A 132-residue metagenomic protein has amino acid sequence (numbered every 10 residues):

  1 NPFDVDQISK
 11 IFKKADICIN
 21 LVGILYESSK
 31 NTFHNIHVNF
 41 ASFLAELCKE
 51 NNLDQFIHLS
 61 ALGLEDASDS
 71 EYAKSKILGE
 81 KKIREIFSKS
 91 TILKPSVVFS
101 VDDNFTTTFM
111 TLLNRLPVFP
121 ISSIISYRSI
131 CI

Functional and structural regions predicted by a protein language model:
N1-N51, L62-A67: NAD(P)H-binding glycine-rich loop region in Rossmannoid oxidoreductase-like domains and their noncatalytic homologs
N20-L21, N39, L44-A45, F56-I57 (+3 more regions): Active-site-proximal cofactor/substrate-binding loop regions of enzyme domains
L21-V22, F56-A61, L93-P95: SDR active-site strand-loop-helix element
H34, I57, T91, I130-C131: Residues that recognize and position ribonucleotide moieties
E50-Q55, F87-S88: A short helix->loop->beta-strand "cap" motif at the edges of active sites that frequently abuts
S60-L64, S123-S126: Short linear capping/connector segments at secondary-structure termini
A67-T111, R115: Active-site Tyr-X1-5-Lys
T111-I132: A conserved pocket-lining segment of Rossmann-fold NAD(P)-dependent short-chain dehydrogenase/reductase
